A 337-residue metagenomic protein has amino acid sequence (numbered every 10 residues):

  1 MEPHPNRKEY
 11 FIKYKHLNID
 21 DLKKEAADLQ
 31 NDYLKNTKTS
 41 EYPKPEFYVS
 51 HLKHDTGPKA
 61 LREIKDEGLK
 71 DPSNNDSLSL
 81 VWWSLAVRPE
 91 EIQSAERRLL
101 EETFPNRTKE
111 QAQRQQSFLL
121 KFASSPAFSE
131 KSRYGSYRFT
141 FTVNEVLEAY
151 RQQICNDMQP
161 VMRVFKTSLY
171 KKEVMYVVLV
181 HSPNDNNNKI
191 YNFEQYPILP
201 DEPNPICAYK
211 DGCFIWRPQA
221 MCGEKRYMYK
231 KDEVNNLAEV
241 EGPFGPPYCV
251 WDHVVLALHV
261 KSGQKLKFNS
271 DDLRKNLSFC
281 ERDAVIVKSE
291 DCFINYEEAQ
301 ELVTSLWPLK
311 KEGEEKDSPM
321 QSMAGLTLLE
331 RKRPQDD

Functional and structural regions predicted by a protein language model:
M1-D337: NAD-dependent ADP-ribosyltransferases
